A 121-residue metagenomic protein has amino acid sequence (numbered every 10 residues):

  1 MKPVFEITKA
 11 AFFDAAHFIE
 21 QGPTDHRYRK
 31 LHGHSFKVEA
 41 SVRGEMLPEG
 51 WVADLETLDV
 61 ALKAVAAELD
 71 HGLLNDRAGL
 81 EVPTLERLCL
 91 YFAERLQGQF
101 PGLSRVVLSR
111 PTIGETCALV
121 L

Functional and structural regions predicted by a protein language model:
M1-L121: Charge-rich, low-complexity N-terminal segments
